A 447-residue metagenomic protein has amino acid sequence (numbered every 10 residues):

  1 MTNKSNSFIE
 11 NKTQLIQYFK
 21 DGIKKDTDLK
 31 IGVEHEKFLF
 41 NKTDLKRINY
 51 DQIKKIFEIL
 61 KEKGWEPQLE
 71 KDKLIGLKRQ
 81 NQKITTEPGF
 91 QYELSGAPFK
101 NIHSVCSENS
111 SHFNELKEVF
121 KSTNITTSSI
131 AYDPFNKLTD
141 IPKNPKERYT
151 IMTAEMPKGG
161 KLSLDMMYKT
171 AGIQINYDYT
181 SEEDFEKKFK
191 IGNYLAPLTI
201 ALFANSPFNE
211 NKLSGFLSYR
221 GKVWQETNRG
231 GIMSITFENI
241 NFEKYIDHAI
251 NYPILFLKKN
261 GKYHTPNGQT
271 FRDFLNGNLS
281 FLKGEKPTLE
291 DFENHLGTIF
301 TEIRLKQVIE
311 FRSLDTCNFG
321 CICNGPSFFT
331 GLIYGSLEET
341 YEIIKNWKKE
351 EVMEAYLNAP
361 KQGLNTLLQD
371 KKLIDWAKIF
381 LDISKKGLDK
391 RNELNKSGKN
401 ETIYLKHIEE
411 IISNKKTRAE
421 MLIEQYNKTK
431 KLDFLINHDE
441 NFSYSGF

Functional and structural regions predicted by a protein language model:
M1-K161, K169, A204, C321 (+7 more regions): Terminal catalytic/cofactor-binding subdomain
F38, Q174-N176, E310-R312: Structured core elements
G96, Y177-Y179, S313: Short glycine-centered, acidic/aromatic-flanked micro-motifs in structured strand/loop junctions that mark active-site
S104, T180, D184, L314-I322: Conserved phosphate-binding loops in nucleotide/dinucleotide-binding enzymes
K121, T127-S128, Y132-R304: Loop-rich catalytic cores of soluble enzymes, especially ATP-dependent carboxylate-amine ligases and other
V223, N228-Y252, V352-K415: C-terminal, helix-dominated tail/subdomain
T270-V352: Long, well-ordered mid-to-C-terminal structural blocks that present hydrophobic/aromatic surfaces
